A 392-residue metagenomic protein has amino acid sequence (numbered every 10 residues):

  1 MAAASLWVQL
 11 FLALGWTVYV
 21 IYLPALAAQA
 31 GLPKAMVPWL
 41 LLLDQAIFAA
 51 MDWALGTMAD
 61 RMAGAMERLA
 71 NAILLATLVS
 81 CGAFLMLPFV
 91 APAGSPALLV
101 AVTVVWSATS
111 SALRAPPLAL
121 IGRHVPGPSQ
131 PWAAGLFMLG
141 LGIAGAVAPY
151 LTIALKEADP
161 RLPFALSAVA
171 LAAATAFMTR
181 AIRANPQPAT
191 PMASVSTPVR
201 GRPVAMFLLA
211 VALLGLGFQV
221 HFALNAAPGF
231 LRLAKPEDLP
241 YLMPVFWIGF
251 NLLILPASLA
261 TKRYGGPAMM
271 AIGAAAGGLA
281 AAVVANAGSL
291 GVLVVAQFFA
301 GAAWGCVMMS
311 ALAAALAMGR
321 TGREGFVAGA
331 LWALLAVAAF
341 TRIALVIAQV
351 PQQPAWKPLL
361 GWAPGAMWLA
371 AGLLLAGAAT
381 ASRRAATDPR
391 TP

Functional and structural regions predicted by a protein language model:
M1-F48, M206-A210, G215-R232: Helix-loop boundary and gating motifs at the non-cytosolic
A50-E67, K156, L253-G266: Helix-to-loop junctions at the C-terminal end of transmembrane segments in multipass secondary transporters
L69-A70, I153-A170, V346-A371: A membrane-interface helix-boundary motif in multi-pass transporters
L69-M86, A268-V283: Structural signature of the two symmetry-related core transmembrane helices
A83-V90, G94-L113, V292-C306: Hydrophobic core of transmembrane alpha-helices in multi-pass small-molecule transporters, especially MFS/SLC-type
A112-V125, C306-R320: Intracellular juxtamembrane helix-capping segments at the cytosolic ends of symmetry-related transmembrane helices
P267-S310: C-terminal transmembrane helical hairpin of 12-TM major facilitator-type secondary transporters
G322-Q352: A late C-terminal transmembrane helix in Major Facilitator Superfamily
